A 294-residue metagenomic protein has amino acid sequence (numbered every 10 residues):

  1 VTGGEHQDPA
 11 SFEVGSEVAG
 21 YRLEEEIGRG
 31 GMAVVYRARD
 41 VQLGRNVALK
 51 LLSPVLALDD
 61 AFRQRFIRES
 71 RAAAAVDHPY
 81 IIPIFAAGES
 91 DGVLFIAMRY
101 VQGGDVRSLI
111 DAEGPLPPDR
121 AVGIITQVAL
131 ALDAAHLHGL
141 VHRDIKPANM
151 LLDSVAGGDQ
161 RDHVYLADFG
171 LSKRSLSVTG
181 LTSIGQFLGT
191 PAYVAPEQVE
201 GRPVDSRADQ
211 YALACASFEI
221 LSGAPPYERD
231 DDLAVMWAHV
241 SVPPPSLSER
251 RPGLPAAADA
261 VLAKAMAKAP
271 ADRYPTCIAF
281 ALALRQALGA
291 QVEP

Functional and structural regions predicted by a protein language model:
P9, L58-A61, D153-P203: Activation segment of protein kinases
E24-G30, V35: Protein kinase glycine-rich loop
R39, T190-E293: C-terminal lobe helix-coil module of Hanks-type protein kinase domains
S53-A75: AlphaC helix of the eukaryotic protein kinase fold
A87: Activation-segment/catalytic-loop signature of the eukaryotic protein kinase fold
D91-D105, L109: Conserved short submotifs of the Hanks-type protein kinase catalytic core that shape the nucleotide-binding pocket
I124-I125: Activation segment signature within eukaryotic-like protein kinase domains
A129-L140: Protein kinase catalytic-loop region centered on the HRD/HxD motif
